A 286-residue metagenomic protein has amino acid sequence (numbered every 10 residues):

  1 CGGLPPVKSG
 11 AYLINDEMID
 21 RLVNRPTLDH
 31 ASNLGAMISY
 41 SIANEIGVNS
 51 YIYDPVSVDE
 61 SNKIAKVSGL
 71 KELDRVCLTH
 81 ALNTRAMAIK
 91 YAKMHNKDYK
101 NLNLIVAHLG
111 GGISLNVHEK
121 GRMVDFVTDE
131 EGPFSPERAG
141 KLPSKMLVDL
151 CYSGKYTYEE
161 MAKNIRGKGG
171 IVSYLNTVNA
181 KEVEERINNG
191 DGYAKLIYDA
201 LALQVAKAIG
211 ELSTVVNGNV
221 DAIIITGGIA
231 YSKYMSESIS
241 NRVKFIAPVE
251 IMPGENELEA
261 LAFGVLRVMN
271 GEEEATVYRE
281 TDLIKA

Functional and structural regions predicted by a protein language model:
C1-A31, E60-A65: Short beta-strand-loop/turn "lid" adjacent to the catalytic site in phosphate-handling enzymes
G10-R21, I42, I46-V48, V67-L70 (+3 more regions): A glycine- and small-aliphatic-rich helix-loop capping segment at beta-alpha/alpha-beta transitions that lines
M37-Y40, I52, V67, E72-N101 (+4 more regions): Glycine-rich phosphate-binding loop plus the immediately following alpha-helix
N49-P55, I105-A107, D125-F126, I251: General beta-strand structural signal in soluble alpha/beta enzymes
K163-G218: Adenine-nucleotide phosphate-binding core of ATP-dependent small-molecule kinases
V220-I239: Glycine-rich phosphate-binding loops at beta-strand->alpha-helix junctions
A230-Y231, E237, E250-A286: Glycine-rich phosphate-binding/hydrolytic loop that grips phosphoryl groups
